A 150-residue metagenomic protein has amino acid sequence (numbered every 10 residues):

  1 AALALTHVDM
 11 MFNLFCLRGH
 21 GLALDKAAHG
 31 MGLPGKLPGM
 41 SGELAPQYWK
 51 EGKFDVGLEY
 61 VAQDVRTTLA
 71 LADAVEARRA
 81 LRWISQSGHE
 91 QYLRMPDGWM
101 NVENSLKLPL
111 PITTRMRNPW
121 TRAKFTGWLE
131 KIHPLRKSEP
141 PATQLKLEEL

Functional and structural regions predicted by a protein language model:
A1-L150: DEDD superfamily 3′-5′ metal-dependent exonuclease/proofreading module
